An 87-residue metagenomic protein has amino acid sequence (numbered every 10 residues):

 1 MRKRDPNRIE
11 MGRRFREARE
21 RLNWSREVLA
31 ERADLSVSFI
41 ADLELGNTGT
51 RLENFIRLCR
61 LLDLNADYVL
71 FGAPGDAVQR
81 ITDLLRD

Functional and structural regions predicted by a protein language model:
M1-E10: A detector for short, charged/polar N-terminal pre-domain segments
R13-R32, R57, T82-D87: Short basic helix-loop element that most often maps to the first helix and adjoining turn of HTH DNA-binding modules
V28, F39, Y68: Residues in the helix-turn-helix
D34-T50: Recognition helix of helix-turn-helix/homeodomain-like DNA-binding domains that insert into the DNA major groove
G46-R60: Short, basic-rich loop-to-helix N-cap that marks the start of a DNA-contacting helix
L70-D87: Short, charged recognition helix plus adjacent turn of helix-turn-helix-like nucleic-acid-binding domains
